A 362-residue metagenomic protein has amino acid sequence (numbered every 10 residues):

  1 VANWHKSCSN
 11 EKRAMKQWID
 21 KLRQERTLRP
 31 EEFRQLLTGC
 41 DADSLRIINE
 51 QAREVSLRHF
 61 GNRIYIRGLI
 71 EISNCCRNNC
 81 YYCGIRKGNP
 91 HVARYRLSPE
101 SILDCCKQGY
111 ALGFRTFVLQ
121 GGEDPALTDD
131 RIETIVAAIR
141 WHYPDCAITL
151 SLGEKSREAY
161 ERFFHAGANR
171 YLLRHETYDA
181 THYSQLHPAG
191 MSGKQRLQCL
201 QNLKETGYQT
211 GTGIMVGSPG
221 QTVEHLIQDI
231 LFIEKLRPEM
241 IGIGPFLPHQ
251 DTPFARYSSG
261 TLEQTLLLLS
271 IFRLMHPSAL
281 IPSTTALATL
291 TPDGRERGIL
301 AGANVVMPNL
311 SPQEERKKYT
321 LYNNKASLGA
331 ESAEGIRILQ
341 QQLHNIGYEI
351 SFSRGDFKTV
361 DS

Functional and structural regions predicted by a protein language model:
N3-D43, Y110, E234-S362: Auxiliary Fe-S-binding modules of radical SAM enzymes
E25, A52, C80, L119 (+5 more regions): Conserved, mostly hydrophobic/aromatic
E54, F60-S101: Canonical Radical SAM [4Fe-4S] cluster-binding loop centered on the CxxxCxxC motif and its immediate flanking residues
R67-I70, P90, V118-D129, T181 (+2 more regions): Glycine-rich, proline-tolerant flexible connector loops at the mouths of alpha/beta enzymes
G68, C106, E133-A137, Y160 (+6 more regions): Generic structural signal for well-ordered alpha-helices, preferentially at hydrophobic/aromatic core positions
I70-I72, E123-P125, L152-S156, T177-D179 (+5 more regions): Active-site-proximal loop/turn and secondary-structure-junction residues that shape catalytic pockets, frequently
K87-L103, G109-D130, I135-L200, Q209-V216 (+1 more regions): Core AdoMet radical
S156-F163, P219-F232, T289-L300: Catalytic cores of alpha/beta
